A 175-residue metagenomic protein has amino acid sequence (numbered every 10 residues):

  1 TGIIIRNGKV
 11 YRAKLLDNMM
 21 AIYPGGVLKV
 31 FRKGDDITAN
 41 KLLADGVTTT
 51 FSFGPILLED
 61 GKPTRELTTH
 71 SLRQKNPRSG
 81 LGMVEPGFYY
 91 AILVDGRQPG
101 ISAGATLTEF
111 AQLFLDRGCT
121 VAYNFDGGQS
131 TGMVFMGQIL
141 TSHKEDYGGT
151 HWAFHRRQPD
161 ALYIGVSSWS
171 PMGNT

Functional and structural regions predicted by a protein language model:
T1-T175: Gly/Ser/Thr/Pro-rich low-complexity, intrinsically disordered segments
